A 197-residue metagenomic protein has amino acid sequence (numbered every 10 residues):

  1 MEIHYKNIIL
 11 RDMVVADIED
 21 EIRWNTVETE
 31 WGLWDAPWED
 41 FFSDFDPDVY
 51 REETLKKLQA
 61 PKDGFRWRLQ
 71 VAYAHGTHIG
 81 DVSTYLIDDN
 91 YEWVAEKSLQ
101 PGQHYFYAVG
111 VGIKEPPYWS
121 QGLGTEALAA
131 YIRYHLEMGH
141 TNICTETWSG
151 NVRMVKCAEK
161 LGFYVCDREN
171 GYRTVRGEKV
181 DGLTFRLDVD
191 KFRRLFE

Functional and structural regions predicted by a protein language model:
M1-D20, W24, A74-E197: Acyl-donor (CoA/ACP) binding surface of acyl/acetyltransferases
R23-T26, S43, L55-D63, E197: Generic surface-pattern signal
T29, L33, L58-D63, P117 (+1 more regions): Secondary-structure transition/hinge residues
T29-K56: Conserved GNAT-fold acetyl-CoA-binding loop/helix
E39-D40, L69, S149, R176: Residue-level signal for alpha-helical context at structural boundaries
D40-D48, Q59-K62, W93-Q103: Intrinsically disordered, low-complexity coil segments
E52-Q70, G80, Y91: A short helix-loop-beta-strand connector motif used in the catalytic cores of GNAT acetyltransferases and, in some
